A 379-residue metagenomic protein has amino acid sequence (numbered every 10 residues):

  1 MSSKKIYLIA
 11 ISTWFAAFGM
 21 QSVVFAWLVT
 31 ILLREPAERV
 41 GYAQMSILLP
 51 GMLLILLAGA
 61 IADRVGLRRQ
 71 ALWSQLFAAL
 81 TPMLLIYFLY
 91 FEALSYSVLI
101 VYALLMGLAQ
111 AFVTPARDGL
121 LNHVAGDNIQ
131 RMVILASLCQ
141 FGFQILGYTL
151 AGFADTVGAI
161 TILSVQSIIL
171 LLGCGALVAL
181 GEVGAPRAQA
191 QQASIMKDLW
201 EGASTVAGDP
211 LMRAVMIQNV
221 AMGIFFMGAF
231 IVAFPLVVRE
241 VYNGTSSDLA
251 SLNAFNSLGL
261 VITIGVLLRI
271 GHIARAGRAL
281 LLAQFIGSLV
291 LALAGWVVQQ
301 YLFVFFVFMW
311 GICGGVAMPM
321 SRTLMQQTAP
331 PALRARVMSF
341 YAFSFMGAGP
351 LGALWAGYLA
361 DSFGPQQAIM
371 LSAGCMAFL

Functional and structural regions predicted by a protein language model:
M1-K4, V183-I217: Juxtamembrane intracellular "pre-TM" segments in multi-pass secondary transporters
M1-L49, G208-N256: Helix-loop boundary and gating motifs at the non-cytosolic
S3, E35-R39, R64, L94-Y96 (+6 more regions): Membrane-helix interface segments
I6-S22, S46-A60, G66-L67, A71-A78 (+6 more regions): Substrate-agnostic recognition of the 12-TM MFS/MFS-like secondary transporter fold
V23, W27, M83-Y90, L171-A179 (+6 more regions): Membrane-embedded alpha-helical segments of multi-pass transporters/permeases
V29, R34, G59, F88-A93 (+7 more regions): Short helix-capping/hinge motifs at transmembrane helix termini and TM-loop junctions
M52-L57, D63-R64, R68-F77, L84 (+3 more regions): C-terminal transmembrane bundle of multi-pass solute transporters/carriers
Y96-G107, R131-P186, A254, W355 (+1 more regions): Hydrophobic alpha-helical transmembrane segments
